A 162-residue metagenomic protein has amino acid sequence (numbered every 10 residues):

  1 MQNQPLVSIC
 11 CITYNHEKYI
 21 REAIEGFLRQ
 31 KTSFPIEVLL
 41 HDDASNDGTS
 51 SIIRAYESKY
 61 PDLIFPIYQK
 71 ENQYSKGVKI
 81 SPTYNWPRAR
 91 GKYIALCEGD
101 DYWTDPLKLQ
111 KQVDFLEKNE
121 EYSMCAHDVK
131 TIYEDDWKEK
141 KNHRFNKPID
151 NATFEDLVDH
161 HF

Functional and structural regions predicted by a protein language model:
M1-F162: Nucleotide-sugar donor-binding/catalytic module of glycosyltransferases that assemble extracellular/cell-envelope
